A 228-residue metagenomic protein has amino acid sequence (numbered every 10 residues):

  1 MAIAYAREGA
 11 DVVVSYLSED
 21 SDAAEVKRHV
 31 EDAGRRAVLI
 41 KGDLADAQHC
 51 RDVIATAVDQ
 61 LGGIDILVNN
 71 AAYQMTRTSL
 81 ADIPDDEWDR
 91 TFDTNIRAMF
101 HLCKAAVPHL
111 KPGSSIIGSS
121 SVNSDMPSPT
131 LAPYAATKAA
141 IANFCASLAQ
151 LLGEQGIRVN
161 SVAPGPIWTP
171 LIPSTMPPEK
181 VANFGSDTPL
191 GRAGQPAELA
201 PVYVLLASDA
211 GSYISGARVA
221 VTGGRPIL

Functional and structural regions predicted by a protein language model:
M1-V13: Canonical Rossmann dinucleotide-binding motif of NAD(H)/NADP(H)-dependent dehydrogenases/reductases, specifically
D20, K41-I54, D85, A197-E198: The beta1-alpha1 cofactor-binding region of Rossmann-like NAD(H)/NADP(H)-dependent oxidoreductases
R77, M126, S186, L190 (+2 more regions): Short C-terminal tail/terminal secondary-structure segment of NAD(P)H-dependent dehydrogenase/reductase domains
T78-L80, P84-F92, K180, F184: Substrate-binding pocket helix/loop in short-chain dehydrogenase/reductase
C103, T137, C145: Active-site helix of classical SDR
S121: Residue(s) in the substrate-gating loop at a strand-loop-helix junction that position the organic substrate next
G153, R158, I214-G216: Short, small/polar-rich loop/turn modules that mediate ligand/substrate recognition or access, typified
